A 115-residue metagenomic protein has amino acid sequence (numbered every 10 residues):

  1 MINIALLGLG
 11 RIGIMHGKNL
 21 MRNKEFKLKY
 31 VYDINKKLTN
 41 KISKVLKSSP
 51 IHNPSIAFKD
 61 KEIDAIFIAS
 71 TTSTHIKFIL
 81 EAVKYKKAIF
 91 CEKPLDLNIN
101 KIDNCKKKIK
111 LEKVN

Functional and structural regions predicted by a protein language model:
M1-V45: N-terminal Rossmann-like dinucleotide-binding module
H16, S48-K108: Beta-loop-alpha module in the N-terminal Rossmann-like domain of NAD(P)-dependent dehydrogenases, especially those
F26, K87, V114-N115: Short, well-ordered coil/turn segments that N-cap beta-strands
K107-N115: Basic phosphate/pyrophosphate-binding loop/patch that engages nucleotide-derived ligands
